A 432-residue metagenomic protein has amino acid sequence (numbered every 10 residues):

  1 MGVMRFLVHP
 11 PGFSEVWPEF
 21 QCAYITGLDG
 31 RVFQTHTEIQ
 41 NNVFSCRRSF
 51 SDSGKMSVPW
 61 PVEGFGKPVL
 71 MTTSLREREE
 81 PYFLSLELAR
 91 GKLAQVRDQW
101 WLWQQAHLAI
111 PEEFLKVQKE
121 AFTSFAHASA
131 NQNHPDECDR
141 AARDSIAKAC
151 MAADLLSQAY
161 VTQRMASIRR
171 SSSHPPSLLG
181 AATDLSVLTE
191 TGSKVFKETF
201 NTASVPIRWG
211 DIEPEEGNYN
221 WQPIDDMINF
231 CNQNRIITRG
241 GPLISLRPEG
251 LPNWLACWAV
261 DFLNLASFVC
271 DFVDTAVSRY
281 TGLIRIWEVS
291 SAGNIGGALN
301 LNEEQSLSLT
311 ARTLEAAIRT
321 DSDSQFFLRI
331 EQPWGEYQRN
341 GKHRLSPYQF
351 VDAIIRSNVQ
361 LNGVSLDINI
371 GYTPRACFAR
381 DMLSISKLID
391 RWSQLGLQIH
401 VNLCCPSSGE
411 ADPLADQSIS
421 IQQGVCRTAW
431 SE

Functional and structural regions predicted by a protein language model:
M1-M56: Generic N-terminal leader/targeting and pre-domain segments
G2-F20, S57-F122: Amphipathic, heptad-repeat alpha-helical segments
E80, Q105-L115, R140, K194 (+3 more regions): Short, solvent-exposed segments of well-ordered alpha helices
L84-Q95, E113-E120, H127, A141-M151 (+2 more regions): Charged, amphipathic alpha-helical oligomerization/scaffolding segments
H127-S186, E190: Long amphipathic alpha-helical scaffold segments
S173-P206, G217, N232-I236: N-terminal structural segment of carbohydrate-active enzymes
E198, T202-P214, D225-G335, P406-D412: Substrate-binding cleft and catalytic face of glycoside hydrolase catalytic domains, especially the flexible beta-alpha
E215-R239, N300-I330, Q338-E432: Glycoside hydrolase catalytic-domain groove-lining segments
